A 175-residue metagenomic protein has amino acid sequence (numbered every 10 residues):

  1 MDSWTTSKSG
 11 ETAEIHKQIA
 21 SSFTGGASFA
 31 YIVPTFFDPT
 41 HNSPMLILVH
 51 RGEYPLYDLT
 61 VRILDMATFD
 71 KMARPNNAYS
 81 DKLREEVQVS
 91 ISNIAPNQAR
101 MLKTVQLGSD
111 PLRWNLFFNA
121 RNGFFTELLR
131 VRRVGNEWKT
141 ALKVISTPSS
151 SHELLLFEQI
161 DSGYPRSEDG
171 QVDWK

Functional and structural regions predicted by a protein language model:
M1-I47, R51-Y54: Membrane-proximal alpha-helical anchors
V33-T35, V49, L64, S90-S92 (+4 more regions): A structural detector for beta-sheet-dominated domains
T35, M45, N76-A78, R166: Generic low-complexity segments that are intrinsically disordered, proline-rich and/or Lys/Arg-biased
S43, D58, R113-N115: Broad gene-expression machinery/nucleic-acid interaction feature
Y54-I63, K71-R74: Short, hydrophobic/aromatic beta-strand segments
M66-T126: Intrinsically disordered, low-complexity Pro/Gly/Ser/Thr-rich segments with frequent PxxP/GP/PP motifs and embedded
F124-K175: Acidic, serine/threonine- and proline-rich intrinsically disordered appendage/tail regions
